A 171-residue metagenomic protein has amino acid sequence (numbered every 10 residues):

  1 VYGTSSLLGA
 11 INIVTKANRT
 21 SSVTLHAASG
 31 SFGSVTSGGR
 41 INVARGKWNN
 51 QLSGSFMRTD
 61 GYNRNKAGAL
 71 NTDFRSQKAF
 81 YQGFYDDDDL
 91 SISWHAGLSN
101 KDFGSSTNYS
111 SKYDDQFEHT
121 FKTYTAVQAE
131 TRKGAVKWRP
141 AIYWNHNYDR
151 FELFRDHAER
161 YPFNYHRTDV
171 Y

Functional and structural regions predicted by a protein language model:
T4-H26, G39-I41: N-terminal periplasmic accessory domains that precede and gate Gram-negative outer-membrane beta-barrel machines
K16-N18, G30, S99: Solvent-exposed coil/turn segments that connect beta secondary-structure elements in extracytoplasmic/periplasmic
N18-T20, S34, V43-N49, Y85-S91 (+1 more regions): Strand-connecting loop/turn motifs
S21-G30, G54-R58, T125-V127, V170: Transmembrane beta-strand segments that form the barrel wall of outer-membrane beta-barrel proteins
V23-A27, L52-G54, Y81-G83, W94-A96 (+1 more regions): Membrane-embedded beta-strand positions of outer-membrane beta-barrel proteins
G39-V43, Y81-Y85, V127-T131, V170: Residues on the lipid-exposed face of transmembrane beta-strands in outer-membrane beta-barrel proteins
T59-S76, L90-W138, W144-R167: Flexible loop and strand-edge segments within Gram-negative outer membrane beta-barrel domains
